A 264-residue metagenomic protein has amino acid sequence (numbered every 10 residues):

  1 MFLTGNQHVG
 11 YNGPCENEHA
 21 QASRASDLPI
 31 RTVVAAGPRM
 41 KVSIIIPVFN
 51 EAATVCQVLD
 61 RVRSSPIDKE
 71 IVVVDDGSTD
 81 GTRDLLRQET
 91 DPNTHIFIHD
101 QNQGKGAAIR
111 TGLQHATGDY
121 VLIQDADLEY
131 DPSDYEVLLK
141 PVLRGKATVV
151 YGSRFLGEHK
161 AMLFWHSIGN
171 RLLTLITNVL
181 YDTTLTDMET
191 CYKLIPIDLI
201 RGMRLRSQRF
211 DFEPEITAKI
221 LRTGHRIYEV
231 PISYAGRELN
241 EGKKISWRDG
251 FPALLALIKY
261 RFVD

Functional and structural regions predicted by a protein language model:
F2-N6, G10, R24-M40, L180-T183 (+1 more regions): Hydrophobic helical membrane-anchoring modules
V42-E51, V58, S65: A conserved hydrophobic helix/loop-capping motif in glycosyltransferases and polysaccharide synthases
E51-T54, S78, K105, D131: Donor nucleotide-sugar binding loop of glycosyltransferases
A53-Q57, D80-Q88: Acidic helix N-cap motif at the loop->helix transition within catalytic regions of sugar-transfer enzymes
L59, R63, D68-S78, F97-H99: Short beta-strand/loop segment that forms part of the nucleotide-sugar
D75-D84, L128: A conserved acidic beta->alpha catalytic loop
H95, H99-H115, Y120, P132-F210 (+1 more regions): Acceptor/aglycone-binding surface of glycosyltransferases and processive sugar-polymer synthases
